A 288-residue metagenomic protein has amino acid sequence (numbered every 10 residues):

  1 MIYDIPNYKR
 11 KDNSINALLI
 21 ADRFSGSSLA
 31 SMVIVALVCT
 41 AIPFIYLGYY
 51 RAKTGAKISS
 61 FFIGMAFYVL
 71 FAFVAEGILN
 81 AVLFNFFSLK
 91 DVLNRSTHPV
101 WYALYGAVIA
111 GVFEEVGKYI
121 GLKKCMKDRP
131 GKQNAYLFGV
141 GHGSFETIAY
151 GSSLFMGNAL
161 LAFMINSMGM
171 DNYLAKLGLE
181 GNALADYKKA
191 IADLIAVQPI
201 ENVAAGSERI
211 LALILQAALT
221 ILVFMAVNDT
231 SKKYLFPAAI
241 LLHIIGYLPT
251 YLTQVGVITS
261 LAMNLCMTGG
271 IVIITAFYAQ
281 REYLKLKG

Functional and structural regions predicted by a protein language model:
I2-K9: Short, positively charged and aromatic/hydrophobic N-terminal segments
S14-G288: Hydrophobic alpha-helical segments at protein termini of multi-pass membrane proteins
